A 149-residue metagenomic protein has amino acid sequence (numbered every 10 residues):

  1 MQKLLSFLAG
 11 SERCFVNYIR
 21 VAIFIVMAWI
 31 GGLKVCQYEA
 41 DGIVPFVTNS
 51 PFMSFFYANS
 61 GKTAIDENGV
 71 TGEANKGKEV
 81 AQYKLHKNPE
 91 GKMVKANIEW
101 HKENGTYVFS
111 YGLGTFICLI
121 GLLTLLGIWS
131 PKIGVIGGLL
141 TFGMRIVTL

Functional and structural regions predicted by a protein language model:
M1-L149: Membrane-interface extramembranous regions
